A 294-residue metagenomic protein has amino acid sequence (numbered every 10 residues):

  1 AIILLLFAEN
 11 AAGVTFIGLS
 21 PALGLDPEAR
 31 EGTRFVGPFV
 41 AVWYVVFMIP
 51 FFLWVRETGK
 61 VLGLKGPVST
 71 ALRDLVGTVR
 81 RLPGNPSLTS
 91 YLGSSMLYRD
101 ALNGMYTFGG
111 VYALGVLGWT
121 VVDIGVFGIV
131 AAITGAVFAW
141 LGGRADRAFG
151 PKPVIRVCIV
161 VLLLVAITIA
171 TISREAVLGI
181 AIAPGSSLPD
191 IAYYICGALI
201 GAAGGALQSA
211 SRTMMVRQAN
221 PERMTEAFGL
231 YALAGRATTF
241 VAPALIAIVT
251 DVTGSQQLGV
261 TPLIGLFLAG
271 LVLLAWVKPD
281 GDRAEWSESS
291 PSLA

Functional and structural regions predicted by a protein language model:
L6-V42, G185-L188, I248-F267: A membrane-interface helix-boundary motif in multi-pass transporters
V45-W54, T261-A294: Multi-pass alpha-helical transporter architecture, strongest for 12-TM Major Facilitator/SLC carriers used
R56-G93: Juxtamembrane intracellular "pre-TM" segments in multi-pass secondary transporters
T107-I124: Short amphipathic helix-loop junctions that connect adjacent transmembrane helices in Major Facilitator Superfamily/SLC
V121-V122, P221-Y231: Loop-to-transmembrane helix entry/capping segments in MFS-fold secondary transporters and related SLC/MFSD carriers
V137-K152, V177, T250: Helix-to-loop junctions at the C-terminal end of transmembrane segments in multipass secondary transporters
V160-S186: C-terminal ends and interior cores of transmembrane alpha-helices in multi-pass membrane transporters/permeases
A206-A219: Intracellular juxtamembrane helix-capping segments at the cytosolic ends of symmetry-related transmembrane helices
